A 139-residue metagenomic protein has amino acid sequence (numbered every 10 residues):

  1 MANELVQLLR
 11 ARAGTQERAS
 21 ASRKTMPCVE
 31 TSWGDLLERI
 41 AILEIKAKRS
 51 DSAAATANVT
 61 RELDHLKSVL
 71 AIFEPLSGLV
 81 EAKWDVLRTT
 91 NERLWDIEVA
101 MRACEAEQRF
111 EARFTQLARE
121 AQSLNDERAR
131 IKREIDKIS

Functional and structural regions predicted by a protein language model:
L5-S139: Extended, charge-rich alpha-helical interface modules
